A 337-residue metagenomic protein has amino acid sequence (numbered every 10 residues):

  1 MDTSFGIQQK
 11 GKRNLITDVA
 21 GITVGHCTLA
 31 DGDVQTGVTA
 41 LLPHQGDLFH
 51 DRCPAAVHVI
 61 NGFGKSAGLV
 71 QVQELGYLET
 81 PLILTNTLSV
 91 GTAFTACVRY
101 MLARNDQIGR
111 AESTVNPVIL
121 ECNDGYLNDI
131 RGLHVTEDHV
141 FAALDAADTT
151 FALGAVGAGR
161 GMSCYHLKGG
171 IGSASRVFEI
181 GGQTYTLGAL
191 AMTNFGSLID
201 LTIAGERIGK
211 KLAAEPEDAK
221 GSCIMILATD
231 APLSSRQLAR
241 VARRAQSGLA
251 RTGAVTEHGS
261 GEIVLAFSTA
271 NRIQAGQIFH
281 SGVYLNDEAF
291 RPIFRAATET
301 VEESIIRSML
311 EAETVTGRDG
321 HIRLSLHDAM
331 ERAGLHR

Functional and structural regions predicted by a protein language model:
M1-R337: Alpha/propeptide regions of enzymes that mature by internal proteolysis
